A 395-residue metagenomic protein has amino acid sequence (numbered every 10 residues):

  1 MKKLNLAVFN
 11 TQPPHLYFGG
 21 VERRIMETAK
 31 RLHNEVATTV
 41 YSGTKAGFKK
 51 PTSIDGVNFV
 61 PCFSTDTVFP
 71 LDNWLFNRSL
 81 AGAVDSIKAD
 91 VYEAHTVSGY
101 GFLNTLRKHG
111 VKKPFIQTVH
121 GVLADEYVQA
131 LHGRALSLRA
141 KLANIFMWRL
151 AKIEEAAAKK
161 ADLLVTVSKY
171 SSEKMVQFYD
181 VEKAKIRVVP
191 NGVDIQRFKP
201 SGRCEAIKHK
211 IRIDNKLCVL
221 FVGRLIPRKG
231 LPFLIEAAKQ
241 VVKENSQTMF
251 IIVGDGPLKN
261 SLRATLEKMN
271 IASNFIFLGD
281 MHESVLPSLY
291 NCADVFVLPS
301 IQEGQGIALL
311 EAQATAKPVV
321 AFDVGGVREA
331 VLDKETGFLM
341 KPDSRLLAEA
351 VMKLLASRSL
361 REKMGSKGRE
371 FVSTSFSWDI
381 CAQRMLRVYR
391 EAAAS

Functional and structural regions predicted by a protein language model:
R23, E27, L217-Q240, F250 (+1 more regions): A conserved mid-protein helix/loop that constitutes part of the nucleotide-sugar donor-binding site
K113-E155, Q196: Acceptor-binding helix/loop patch of EC 2.4 sugar-transfer enzymes, predominantly nucleotide-sugar-dependent
Y170, G192: Carbohydrate-associated surface elements
R263-M281: Nucleotide-activated donor-binding/catalytic signature segment of Leloir-type glycosyltransferases, i.e., the conserved
D280-M281, S288-A293: Short alpha-helical donor nucleotide-sugar binding micro-motif in glycosyltransferases
I301: Aromatic "clamp/platform" in nucleotide-sugar-dependent glycosyltransferases that forms part of the donor/acceptor
P318-A321, V331: Short hydrophobic beta-strand element within catalytic cores of glycosyltransferases and related nucleotide-activated
D333-K334, F338-R345, K353-S359: Conserved acidic donor-binding segment of nucleotide-sugar-dependent glycosyltransferases
